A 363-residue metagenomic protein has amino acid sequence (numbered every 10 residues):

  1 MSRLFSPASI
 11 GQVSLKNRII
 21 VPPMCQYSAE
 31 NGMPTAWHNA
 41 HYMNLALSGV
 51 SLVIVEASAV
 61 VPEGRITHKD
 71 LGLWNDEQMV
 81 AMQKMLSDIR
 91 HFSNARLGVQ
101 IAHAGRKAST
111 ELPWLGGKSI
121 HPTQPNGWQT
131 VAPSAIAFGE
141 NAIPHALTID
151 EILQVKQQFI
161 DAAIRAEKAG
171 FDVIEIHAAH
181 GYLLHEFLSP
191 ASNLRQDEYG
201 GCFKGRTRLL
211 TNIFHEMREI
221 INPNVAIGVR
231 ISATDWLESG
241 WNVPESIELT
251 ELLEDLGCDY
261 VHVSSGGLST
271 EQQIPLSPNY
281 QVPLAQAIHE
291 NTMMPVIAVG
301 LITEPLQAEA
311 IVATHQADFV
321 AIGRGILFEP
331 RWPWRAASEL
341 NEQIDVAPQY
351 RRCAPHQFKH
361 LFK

Functional and structural regions predicted by a protein language model:
M1-K363: Flavin-dependent oxidoreductase catalytic cores
